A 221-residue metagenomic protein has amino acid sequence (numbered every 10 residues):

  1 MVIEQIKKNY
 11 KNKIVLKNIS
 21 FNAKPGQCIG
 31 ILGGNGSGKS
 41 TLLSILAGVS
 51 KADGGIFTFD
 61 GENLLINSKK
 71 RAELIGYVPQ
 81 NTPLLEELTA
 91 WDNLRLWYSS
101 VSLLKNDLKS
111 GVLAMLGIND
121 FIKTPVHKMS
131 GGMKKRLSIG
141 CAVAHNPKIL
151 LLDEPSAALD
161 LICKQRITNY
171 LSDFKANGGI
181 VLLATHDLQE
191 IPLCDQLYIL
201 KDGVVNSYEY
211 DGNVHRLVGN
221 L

Functional and structural regions predicted by a protein language model:
L32-G34: The feature captures the beta-strand-to-loop junction immediately N-terminal to the Walker
A47: Helix-to-loop junction immediately C-terminal to a conserved catalytic motif
G55-I66, K70-R71: Conserved ABC transporter NBD signature motif
N81, E87-S100: Q-loop/switch helix immediately C-terminal to the Walker
R95, N106-F121: Conserved ABC ATPase "signature" region
L150-E154: Catalytic Walker B motif of ABC-type/P-loop ATPase nucleotide-binding domains
